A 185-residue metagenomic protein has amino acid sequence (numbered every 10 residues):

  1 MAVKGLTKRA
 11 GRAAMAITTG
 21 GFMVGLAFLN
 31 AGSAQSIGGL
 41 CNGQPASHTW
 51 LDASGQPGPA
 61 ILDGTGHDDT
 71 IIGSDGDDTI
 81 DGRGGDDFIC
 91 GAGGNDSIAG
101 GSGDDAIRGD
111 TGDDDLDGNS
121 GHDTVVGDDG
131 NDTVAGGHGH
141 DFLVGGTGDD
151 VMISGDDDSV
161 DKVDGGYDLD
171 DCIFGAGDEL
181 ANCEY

Functional and structural regions predicted by a protein language model:
M1-R9: N-terminal secretory signal peptides that target proteins for export/translocation
A16-A27: Bacterial N-terminal signal peptides
A34-F88, Y185: N-terminal segments that cap or nucleate solenoid repeat domains
G39-L40, D170, A181: Extracellular secreted precursors and ectodomains with disulfide-bonded cysteine-rich loops/domains
W50-G55, D63-G64, G73, D81-G84 (+10 more regions): Glycine-centered beta-turn/loop sites at beta-strand termini
D178-Y185: Short, low-complexity, Pro/Ser/Thr/Gly-rich segments in the mature regions of secreted, periplasmic
